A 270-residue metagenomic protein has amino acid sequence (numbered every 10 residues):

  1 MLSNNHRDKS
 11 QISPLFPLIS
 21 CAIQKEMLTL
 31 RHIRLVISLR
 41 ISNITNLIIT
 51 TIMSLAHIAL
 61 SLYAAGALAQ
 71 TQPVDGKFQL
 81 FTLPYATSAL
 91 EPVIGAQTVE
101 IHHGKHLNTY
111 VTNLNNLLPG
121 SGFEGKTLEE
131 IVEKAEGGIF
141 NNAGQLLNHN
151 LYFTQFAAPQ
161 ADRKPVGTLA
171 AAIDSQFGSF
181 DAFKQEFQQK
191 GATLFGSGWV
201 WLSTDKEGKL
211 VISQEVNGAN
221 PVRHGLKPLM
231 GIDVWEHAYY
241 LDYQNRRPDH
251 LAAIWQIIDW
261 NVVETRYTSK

Functional and structural regions predicted by a protein language model:
R7, P14-P17, N46: N-terminal amphipathic/hydrophobic targeting modules at extreme N-termini, encompassing cleavable Sec/SRP-type signal
T50-S61: Sec-dependent signal peptide recognition, specifically the positively charged N-region followed immediately by
L68-K270: Feature for soluble, non-membrane regions of globular proteins
